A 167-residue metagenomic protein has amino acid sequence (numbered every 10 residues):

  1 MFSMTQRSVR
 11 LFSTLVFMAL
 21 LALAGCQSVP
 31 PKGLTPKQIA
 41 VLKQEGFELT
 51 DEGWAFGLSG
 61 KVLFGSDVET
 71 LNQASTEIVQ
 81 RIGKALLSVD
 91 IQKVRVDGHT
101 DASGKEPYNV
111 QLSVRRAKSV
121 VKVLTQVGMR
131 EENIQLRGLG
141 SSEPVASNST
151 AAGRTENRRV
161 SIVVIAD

Functional and structural regions predicted by a protein language model:
M1-G53, E69-T70, E77: N-terminal targeting leaders that direct proteins to extracytoplasmic destinations
L20, E48, A55, K93 (+3 more regions): Short, flexible coil/turn micro-motifs enriched in small/turn-prone residues
A24, K84, V121-K122: Core alpha-helical elements of the protein kinase catalytic domain, predominantly the helix directly N-terminal
P30, D67-I78, S88, G104 (+3 more regions): Extracytoplasmic/periplasmic, Sec-exported soluble proteins
Q38-K43, E48-L49, L63-D97, T125 (+1 more regions): Periplasmic peptidoglycan-binding/anchoring modules of Gram-negative envelope and division proteins
K43, E52-W54, L58-G60, D67 (+4 more regions): Envelope-exposed proteins and targeting segments
L58-V62, D90, G98-T100, G138-G140: Short, small-residue-rich loop/turn micro-motifs
H99-D167: Periplasmic OmpA-like peptidoglycan-binding domain that tethers envelope proteins to the cell wall
